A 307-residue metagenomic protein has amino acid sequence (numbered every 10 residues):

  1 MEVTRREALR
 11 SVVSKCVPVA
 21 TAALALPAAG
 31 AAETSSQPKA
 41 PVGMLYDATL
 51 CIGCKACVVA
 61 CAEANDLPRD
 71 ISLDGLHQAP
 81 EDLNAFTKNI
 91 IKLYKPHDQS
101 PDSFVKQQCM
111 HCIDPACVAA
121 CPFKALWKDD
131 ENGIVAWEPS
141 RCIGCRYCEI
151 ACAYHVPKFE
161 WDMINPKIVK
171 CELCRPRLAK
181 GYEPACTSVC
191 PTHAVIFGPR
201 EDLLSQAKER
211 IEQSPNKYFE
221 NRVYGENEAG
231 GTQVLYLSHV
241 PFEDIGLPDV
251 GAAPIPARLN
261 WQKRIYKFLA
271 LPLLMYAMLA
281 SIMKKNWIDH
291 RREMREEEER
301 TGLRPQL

Functional and structural regions predicted by a protein language model:
M1-V17: N-terminal secretory signal peptides and thylakoid transit peptides that target proteins across membranes
A23-A56, A60, N286-L307: C-terminal segment of N-terminal export signals and the immediately downstream linker at the start of the mature
G30, T34, I52, A56-H77 (+6 more regions): Iron-sulfur cluster-binding cysteine motifs and their immediate structural context in ferredoxin-like electron-transfer
K39, F86, F104, Y147 (+1 more regions): Short, solvent-exposed loop/turn segments at the edges of secondary structure
P41-T49, P101-K106, K180-E183: Immediate flanking context of iron-sulfur cluster ligation sites
P68-P96, D102-V105: Hydrophobic scaffolds flanking metal-cofactor catalytic centers in soluble metalloenzymes
P96-K124: Long, hydrophobic/aromatic-enriched structural stretches that serve as scaffold segments
A194-R295, L307: Long, compositionally biased charged/polar accessory segments in the mid-to-C-terminal portions of proteins
